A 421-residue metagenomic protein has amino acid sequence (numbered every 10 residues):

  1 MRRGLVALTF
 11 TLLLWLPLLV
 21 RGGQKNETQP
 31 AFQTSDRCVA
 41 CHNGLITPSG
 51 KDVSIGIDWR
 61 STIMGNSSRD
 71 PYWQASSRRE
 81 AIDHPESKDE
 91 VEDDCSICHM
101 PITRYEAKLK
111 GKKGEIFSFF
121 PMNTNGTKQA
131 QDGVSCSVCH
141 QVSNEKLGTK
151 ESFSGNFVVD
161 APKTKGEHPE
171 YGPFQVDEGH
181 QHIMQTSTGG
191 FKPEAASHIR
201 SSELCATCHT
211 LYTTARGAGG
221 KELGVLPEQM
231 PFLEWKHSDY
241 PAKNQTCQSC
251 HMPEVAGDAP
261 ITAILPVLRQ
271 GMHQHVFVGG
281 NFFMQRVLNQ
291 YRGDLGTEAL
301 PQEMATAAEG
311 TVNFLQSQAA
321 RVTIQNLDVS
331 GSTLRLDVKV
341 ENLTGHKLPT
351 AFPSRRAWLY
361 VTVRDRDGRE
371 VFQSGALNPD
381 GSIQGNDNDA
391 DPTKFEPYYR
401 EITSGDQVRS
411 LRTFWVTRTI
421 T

Functional and structural regions predicted by a protein language model:
M1-G4: Positively charged n-region of N-terminal signal peptides that target proteins for export
A7-P17: Bacterial N-terminal signal peptides
W15-K25: Bacterial Sec-dependent signal peptides at the C-terminal "C-region" and cleavage site
G23-S49: N-terminal module-boundary/linker segments of secreted carbohydrate-active enzymes
A31, S35-D36, K88, E92 (+3 more regions): Residues immediately within or flanking Cys/His clusters that coordinate Zn2+ in small zinc-binding modules
C38, W73-D94, R104: N-terminal catalytic scaffold of extracellular/periplasmic and nuclease hydrolases that process anionic headgroups
L45-I82, K112-T421: Primarily the internal scaffold of c-type cytochrome electron-transfer domains, especially repeated/multiheme c-type
E92, I97, P101-L109, S118: Conserved, well-structured interaction surfaces
